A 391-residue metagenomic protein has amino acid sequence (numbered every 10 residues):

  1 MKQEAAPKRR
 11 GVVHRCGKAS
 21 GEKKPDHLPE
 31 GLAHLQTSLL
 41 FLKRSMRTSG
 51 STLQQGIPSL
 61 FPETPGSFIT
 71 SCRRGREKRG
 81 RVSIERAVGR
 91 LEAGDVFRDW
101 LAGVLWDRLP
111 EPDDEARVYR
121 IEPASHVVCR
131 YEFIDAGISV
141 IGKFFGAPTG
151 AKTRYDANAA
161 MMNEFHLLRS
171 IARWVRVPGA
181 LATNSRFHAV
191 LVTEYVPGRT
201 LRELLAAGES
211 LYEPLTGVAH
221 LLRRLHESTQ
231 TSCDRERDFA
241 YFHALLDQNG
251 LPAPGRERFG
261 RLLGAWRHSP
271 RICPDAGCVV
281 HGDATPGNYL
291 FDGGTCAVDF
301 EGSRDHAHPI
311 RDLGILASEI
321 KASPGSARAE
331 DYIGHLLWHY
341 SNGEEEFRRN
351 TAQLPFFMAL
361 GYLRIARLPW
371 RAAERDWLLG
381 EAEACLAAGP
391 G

Functional and structural regions predicted by a protein language model:
A93-D114, S228-G282: An alpha-helical support segment within catalytic cores of ATP-dependent transferases
R120-F133, G137-G142, R267-L313: Active-site acidic catalytic loop and adjacent metal/ATP-binding pocket of ATP-dependent phosphoryl transfer enzymes
I134-A160: ATP-binding glycine-rich loop module of kinase domains
N158-S170: The N-lobe alphaC helix and its flanking beta3-alphaC-beta4 segment of protein kinase-like domains, centered on
S170-V175, L201-D234: Conserved kinase catalytic-core helix
G179-H188: Short beta-strand micro-motifs within the conserved protein kinase catalytic domain, predominantly in the N-lobe
H188-R199: Conserved short submotifs of the Hanks-type protein kinase catalytic core that shape the nucleotide-binding pocket
R311-E344, M358-W377: Active-site activation/catalytic loop segments of kinase-like enzymes and analogous catalytic loops in related
